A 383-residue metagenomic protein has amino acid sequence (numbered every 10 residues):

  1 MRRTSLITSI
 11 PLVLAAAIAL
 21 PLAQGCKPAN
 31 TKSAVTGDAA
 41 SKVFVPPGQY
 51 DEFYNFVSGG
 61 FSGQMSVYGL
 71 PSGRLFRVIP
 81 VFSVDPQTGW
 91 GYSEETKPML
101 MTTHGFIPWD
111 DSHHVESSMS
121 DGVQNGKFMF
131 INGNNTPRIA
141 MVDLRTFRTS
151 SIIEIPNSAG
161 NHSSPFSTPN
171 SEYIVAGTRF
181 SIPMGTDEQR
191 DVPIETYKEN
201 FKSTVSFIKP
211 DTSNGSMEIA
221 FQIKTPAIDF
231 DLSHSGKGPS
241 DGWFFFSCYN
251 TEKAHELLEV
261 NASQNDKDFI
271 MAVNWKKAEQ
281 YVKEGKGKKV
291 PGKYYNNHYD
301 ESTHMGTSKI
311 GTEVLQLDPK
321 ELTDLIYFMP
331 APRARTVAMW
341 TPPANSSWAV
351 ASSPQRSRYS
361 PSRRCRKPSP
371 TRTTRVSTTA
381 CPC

Functional and structural regions predicted by a protein language model:
P21-G25: C-terminal motif of bacterial Sec signal peptides marking the signal peptidase cleavage site
S33-A34, R77, G105-W109, R148-E154 (+2 more regions): A short beta-strand motif characteristic of beta-propeller blades
S41-F44, D85-Y92, W109-S120, N157-S167 (+2 more regions): Repeated scaffold domains used in trafficking and secretory/extracellular systems, primarily beta-propellers
S41-F53, H114-E116, G126, A176-F201 (+3 more regions): Short, conserved, GDST-rich strand-edge loop motifs in beta-rich repeat architectures
D51-F53, G126-F128, N170-E172, S240-G242 (+1 more regions): Short coil/turn segments that connect the beta-strands within blades of beta-propeller domains
V57-G60, V123, M129-N135, V175-R179 (+4 more regions): Conserved beta-strand positions in repeat-built beta-propeller and related beta-rich domains
G60, Q64-M101, I131-P156, N200 (+3 more regions): Beta-propeller domains
L70-F76, L144-S150, F207-M217, A272-K293 (+2 more regions): Short loop/turn segments immediately following beta-strands, especially the blade-tip and inter-blade linker loops
